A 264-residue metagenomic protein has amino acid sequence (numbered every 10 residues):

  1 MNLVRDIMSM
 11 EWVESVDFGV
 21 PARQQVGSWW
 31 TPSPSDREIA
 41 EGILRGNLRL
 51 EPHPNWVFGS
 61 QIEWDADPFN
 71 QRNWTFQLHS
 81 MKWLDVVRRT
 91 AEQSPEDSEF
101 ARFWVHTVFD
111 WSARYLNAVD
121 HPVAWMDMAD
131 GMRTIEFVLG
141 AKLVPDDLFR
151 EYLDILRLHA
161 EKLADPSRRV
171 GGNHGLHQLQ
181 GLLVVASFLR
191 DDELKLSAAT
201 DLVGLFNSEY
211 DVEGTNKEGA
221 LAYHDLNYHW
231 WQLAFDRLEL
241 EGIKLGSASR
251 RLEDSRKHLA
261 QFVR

Functional and structural regions predicted by a protein language model:
M1-F58: Extreme N-terminal leader/anchor segments
V4, P21-A22, W56, A66 (+3 more regions): Alpha-helical protein-protein interaction elements
N47-D65, W74-H79: Short alpha-helical hairpin
Q61, Q71-L252: Aromatic-lined, polymer-binding surfaces characteristic of secreted/periplasmic polysaccharide-degrading enzymes
A260-V263: Eukaryotic acidic, Ser/Thr-rich intrinsically disordered low-complexity regions
